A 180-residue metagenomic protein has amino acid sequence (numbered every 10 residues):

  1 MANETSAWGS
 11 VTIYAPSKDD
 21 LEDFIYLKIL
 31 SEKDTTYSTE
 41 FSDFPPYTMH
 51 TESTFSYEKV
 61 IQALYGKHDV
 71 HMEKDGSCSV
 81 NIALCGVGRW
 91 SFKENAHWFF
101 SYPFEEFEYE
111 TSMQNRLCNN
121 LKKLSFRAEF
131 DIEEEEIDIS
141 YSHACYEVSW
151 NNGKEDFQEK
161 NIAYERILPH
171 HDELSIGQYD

Functional and structural regions predicted by a protein language model:
M1-D34, Y179-D180: Short, extreme N-terminal segment that most often corresponds to the first beta-strand
Y26-L30, E40-D180: Charged interaction segments
